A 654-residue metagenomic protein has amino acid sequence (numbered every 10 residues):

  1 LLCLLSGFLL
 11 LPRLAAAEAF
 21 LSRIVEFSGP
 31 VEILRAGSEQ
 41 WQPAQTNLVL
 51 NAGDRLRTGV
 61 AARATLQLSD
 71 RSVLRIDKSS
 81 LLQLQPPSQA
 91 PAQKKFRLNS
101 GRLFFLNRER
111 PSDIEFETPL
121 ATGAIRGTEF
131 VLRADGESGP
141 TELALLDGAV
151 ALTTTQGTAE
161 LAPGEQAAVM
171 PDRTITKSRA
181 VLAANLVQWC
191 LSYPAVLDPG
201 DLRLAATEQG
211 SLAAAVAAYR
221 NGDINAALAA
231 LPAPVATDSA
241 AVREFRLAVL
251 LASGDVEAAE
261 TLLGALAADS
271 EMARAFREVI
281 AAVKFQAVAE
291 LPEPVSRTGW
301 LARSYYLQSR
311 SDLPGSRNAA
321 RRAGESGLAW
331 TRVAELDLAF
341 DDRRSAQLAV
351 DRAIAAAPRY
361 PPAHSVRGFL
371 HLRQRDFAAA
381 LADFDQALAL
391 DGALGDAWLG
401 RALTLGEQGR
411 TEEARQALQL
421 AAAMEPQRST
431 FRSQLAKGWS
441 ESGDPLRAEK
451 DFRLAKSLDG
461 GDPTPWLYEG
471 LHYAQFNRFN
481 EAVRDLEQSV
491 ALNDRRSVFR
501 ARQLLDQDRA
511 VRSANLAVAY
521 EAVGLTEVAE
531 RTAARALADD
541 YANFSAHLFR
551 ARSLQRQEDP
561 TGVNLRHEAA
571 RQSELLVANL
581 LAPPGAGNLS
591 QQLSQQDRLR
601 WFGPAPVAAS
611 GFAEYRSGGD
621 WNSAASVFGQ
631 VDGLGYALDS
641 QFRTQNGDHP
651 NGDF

Functional and structural regions predicted by a protein language model:
A17-T207, A213-A214: Flexible, surface-exposed loop/linker segments and immediately adjacent secondary-structure boundaries
E208, A240-A241, E271, R297 (+8 more regions): Helix-start (N-cap) detector for alpha-helical repeat units in TPR-like alpha-solenoids, especially tetratricopeptide
R220, A252, S309, A339 (+6 more regions): Register position in tetratricopeptide repeats
T237, D269, R322-S326, A356 (+5 more regions): Structural marker of alpha-solenoid helical repeat scaffolds
S573-F654: Outer-membrane beta-barrel translocator/receptor signature
